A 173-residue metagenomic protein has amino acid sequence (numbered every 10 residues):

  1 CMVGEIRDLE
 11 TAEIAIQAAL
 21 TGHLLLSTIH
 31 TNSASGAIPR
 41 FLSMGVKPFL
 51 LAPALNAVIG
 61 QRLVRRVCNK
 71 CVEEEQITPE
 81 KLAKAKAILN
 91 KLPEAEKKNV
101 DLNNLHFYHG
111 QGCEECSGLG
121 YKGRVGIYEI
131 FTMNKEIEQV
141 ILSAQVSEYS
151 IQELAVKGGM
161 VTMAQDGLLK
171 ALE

Functional and structural regions predicted by a protein language model:
M2-E173: Short, flexible helix-loop junctions that flank or precede catalytic/ligand sites
